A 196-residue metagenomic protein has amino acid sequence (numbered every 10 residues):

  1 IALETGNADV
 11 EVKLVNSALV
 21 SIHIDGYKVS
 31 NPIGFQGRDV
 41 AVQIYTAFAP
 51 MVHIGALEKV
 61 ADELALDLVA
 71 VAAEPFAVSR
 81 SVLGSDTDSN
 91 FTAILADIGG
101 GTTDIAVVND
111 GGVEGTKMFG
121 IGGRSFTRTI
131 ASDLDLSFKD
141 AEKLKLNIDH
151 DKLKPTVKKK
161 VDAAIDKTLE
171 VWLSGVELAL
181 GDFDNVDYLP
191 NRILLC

Functional and structural regions predicted by a protein language model:
I1-I94, G112-E114, G123, N147-P155 (+3 more regions): Nucleotide/phosphate-binding catalytic cleft detector across ATP-hydrolyzing and phosphate-transferring enzymes
D67, D135-S137: Helix N-cap / loop-to-helix initiation motif
D88, L95-T102, V108-G111, G120-R124 (+1 more regions): A short acidic Gly-Thr/Ser loop motif
T116-M118: Residue-level detector of high-confidence beta-strand sites
S137, A141-L144: Small-residue helix-packing motif on alpha-helices
